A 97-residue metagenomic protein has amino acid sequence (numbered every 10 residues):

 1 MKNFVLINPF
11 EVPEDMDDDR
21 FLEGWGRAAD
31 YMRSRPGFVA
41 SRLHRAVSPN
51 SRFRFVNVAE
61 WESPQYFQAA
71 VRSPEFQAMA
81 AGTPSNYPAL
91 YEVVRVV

Functional and structural regions predicted by a protein language model:
M1-F4, R42-F53, M79-V97: Glycine-rich beta-strand-turn "strand-cap" elements at beta-sheet edges
N3-E11, R42-S73: Short, well-ordered beta-strand segments in beta-rich or mixed alpha/beta enzyme and ligand-binding folds
V12, D19-E23, W61, V96: A generic signature of intrinsically disordered, low-complexity regions enriched in glycine/proline and charged/polar
D15-L43, E75-T83: Short amphipathic alpha-helical segments
R33-F38, A59-W61, F67-R72, G82-A89 (+1 more regions): Short, surface-exposed, polar/charged, turn-prone segments marking secondary-structure boundaries
